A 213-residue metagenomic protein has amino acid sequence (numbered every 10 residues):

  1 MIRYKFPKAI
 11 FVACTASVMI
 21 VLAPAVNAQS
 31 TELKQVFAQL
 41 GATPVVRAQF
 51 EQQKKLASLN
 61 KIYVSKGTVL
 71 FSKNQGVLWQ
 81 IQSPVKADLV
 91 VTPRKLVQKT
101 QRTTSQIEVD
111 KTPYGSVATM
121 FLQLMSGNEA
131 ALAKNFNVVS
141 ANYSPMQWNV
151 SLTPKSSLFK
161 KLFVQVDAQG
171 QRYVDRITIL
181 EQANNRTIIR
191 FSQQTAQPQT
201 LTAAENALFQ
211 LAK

Functional and structural regions predicted by a protein language model:
M1-P7: N-terminal secretory signal peptides that target proteins for export/translocation
V12-V21: Bacterial N-terminal signal peptides
P24-E51, K55-N60, N206-K213: N-terminal leader/targeting segments and the immediate start of mature chains
A42-P93: N-terminal mature ectodomain segment of secretory-pathway/periplasmic proteins
F50, V77-I81, L96-K99, V150-L152 (+1 more regions): Short hydrophobic/aromatic-rich beta-strand segments that constitute the beta-sheet cores of beta-sandwich/beta-barrel
F71-S72, V91, K99, Y143 (+1 more regions): Generic beta-strand structural signal
T100-Q123: Acidic/charged, solvent-exposed loop-and-adjacent secondary-structure segments enriched in E/D, K/R, S/T, and G/P
A133-N137, N142-K213: Gly/Pro-enriched, hydrophobic low-complexity segments that function as extracytoplasmic propeptides/linkers
